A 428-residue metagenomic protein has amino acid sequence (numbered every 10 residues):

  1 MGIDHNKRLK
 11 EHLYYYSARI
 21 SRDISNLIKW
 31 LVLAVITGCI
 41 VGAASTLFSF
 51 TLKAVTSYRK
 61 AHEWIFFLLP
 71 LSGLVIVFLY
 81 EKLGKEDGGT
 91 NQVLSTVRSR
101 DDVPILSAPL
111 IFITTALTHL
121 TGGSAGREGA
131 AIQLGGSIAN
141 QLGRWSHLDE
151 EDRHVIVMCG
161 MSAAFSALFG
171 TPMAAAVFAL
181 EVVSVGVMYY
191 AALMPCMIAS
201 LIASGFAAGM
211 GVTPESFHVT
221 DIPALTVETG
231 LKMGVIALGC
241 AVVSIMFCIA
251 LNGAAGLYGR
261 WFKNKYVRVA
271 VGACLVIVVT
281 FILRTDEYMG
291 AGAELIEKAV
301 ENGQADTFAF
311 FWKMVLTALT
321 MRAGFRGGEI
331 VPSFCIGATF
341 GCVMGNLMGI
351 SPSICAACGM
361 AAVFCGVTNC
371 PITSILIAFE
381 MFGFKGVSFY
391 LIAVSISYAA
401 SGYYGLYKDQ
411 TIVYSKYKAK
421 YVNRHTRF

Functional and structural regions predicted by a protein language model:
M1-F428: Alpha-helical transmembrane segments and immediately membrane-proximal extracytoplasmic
